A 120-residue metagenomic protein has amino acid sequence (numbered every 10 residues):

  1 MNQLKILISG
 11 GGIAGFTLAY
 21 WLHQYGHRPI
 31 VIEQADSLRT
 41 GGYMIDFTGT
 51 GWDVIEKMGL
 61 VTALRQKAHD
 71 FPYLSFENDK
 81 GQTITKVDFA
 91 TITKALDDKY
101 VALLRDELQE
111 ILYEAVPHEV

Functional and structural regions predicted by a protein language model:
N2-I6, H23-Y25, T48, W52-V120: Conserved N-terminal helical subregion
S9-G10: Conserved N-terminal Rossmann-fold NAD(P)-binding element of oxidoreductases
G15-F16: N-terminal Rossmann-fold NAD(P) dinucleotide-binding loop
H23-Y43: Glycine-rich FAD pyrophosphate-binding loop
